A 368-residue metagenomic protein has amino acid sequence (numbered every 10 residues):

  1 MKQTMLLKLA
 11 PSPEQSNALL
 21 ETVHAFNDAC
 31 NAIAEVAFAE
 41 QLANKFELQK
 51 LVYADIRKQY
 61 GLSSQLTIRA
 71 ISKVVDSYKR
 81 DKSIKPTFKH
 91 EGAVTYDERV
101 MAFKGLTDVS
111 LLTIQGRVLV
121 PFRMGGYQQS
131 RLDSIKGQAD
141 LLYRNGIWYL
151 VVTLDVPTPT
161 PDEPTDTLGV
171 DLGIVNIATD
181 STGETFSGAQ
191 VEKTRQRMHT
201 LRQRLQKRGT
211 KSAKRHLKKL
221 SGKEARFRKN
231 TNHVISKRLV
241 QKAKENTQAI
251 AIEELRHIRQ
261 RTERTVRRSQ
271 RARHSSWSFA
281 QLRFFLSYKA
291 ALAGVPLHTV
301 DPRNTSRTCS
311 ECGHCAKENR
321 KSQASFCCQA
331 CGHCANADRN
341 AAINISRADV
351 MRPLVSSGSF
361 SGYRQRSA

Functional and structural regions predicted by a protein language model:
M1-A368: Nucleic-acid substrate recognition interfaces
